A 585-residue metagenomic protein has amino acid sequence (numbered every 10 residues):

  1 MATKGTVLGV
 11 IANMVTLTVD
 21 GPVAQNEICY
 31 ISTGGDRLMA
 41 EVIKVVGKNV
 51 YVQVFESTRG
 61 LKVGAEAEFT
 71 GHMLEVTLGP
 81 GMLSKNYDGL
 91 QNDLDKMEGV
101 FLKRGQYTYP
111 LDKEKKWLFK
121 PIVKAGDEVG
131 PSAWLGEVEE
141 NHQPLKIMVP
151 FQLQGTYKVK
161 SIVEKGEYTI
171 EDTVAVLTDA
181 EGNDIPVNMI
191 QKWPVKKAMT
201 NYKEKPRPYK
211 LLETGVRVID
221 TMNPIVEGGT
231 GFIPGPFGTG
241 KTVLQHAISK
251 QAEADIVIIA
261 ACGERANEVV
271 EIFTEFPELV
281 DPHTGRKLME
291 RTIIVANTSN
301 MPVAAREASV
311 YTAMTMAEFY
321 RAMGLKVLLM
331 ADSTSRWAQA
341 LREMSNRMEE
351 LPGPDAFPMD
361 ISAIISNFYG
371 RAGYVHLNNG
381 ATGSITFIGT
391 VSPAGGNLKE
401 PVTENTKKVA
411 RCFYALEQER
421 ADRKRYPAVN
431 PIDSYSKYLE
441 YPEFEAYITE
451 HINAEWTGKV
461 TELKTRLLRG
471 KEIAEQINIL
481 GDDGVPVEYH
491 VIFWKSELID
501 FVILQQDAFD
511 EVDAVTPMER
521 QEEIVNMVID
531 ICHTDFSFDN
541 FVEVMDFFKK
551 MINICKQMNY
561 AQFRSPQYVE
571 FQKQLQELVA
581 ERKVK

Functional and structural regions predicted by a protein language model:
M1-K103: N-terminal accessory targeting/assembly segments
D20, G34, H72-M73, Q91 (+4 more regions): Short, surface-exposed secondary-structure boundary micro-motifs
E27, M39-E41, V54, T70-M73 (+6 more regions): Short beta-alpha junctions and helix-cap segments that line functional grooves
I43-N49, P80-Q91, H142-G166, D184-M199: Short, compositionally biased
V54, R59, L118-E128, V159-E167: Short histidine-centered loop motifs in beta-beta connectors
M97-E140, L145-Q152, T169-G229, L244-A247 (+2 more regions): P-loop NTPase nucleotide-binding/switch module
T221-M222, G228-I552, R564: P-loop NTPase catalytic core
D539-K585: C-terminal amphipathic alpha-helical interaction region
